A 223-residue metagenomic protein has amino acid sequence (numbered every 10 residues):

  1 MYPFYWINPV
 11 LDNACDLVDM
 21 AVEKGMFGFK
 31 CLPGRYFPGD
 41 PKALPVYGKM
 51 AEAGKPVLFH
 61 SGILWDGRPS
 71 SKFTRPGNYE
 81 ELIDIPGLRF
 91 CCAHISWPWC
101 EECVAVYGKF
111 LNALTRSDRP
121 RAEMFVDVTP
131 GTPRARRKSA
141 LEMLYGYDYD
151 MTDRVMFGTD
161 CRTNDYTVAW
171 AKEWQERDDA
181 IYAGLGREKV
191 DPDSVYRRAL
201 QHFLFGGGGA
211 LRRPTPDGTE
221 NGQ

Functional and structural regions predicted by a protein language model:
M1-P45, K49-A53, D127, E176-D179 (+2 more regions): Mid-domain alpha/beta scaffold segments of enzyme catalytic cores
F4, G87, T215-D217: Generic low-complexity segments that are intrinsically disordered, proline-rich and/or Lys/Arg-biased
W6, A93, T129, G158 (+1 more regions): Conserved beta-strand termini and adjacent loop/short-helix elements that scaffold enzyme active sites in alpha/beta
I7-P9, S96, G131-T132, C161: Short, solvent-exposed coil/turn elements at secondary-structure transition points
D12, D19-M20, K24, Y149-R154 (+1 more regions): Mid-to-C-terminal alpha-helical segments outside catalytic/metal-binding sites
F27-G28, Y36, D40-M156: Catalytic pocket-lining loop regions of alpha/beta-barrel enzymes, especially the amidohydrolase/enolase/GH5 lineages
F37-G39, T159-Y166: Extended, charge-rich low-complexity interaction segments
